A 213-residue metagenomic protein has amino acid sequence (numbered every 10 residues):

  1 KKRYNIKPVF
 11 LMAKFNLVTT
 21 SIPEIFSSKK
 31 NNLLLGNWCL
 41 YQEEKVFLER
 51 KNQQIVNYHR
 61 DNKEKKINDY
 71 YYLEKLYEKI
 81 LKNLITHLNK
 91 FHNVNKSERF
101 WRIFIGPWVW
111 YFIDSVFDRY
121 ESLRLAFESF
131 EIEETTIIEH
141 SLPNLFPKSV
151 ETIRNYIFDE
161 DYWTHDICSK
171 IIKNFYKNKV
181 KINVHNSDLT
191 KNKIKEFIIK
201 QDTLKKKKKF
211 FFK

Functional and structural regions predicted by a protein language model:
K2-K213: Catalytic-core helical/loop segments in enzymes performing group transfer/polymerization on anionic/lipid-linked
